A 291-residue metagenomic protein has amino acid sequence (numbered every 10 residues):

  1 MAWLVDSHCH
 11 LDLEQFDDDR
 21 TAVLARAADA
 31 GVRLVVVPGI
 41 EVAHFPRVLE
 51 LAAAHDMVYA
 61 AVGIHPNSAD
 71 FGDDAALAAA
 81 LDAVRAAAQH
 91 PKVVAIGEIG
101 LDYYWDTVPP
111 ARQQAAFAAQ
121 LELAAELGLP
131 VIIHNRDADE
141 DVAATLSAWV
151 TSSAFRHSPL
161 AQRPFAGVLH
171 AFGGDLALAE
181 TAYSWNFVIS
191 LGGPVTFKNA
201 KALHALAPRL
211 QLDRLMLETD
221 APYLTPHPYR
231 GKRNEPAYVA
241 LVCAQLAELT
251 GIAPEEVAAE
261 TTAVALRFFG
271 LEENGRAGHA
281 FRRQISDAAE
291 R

Functional and structural regions predicted by a protein language model:
M1-R291: Mid-domain alpha/beta scaffold segments of enzyme catalytic cores
